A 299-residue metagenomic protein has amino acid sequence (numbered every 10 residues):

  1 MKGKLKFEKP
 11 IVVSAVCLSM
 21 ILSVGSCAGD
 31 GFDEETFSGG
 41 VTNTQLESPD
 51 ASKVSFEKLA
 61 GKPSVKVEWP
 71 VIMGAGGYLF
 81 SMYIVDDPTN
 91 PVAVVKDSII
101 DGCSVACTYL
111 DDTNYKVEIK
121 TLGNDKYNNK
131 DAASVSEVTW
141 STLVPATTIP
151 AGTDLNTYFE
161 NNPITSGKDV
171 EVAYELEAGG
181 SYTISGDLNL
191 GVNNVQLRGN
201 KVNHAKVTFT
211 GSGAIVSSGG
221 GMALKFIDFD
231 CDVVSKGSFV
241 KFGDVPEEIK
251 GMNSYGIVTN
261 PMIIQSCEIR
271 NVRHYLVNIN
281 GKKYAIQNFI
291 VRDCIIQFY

Functional and structural regions predicted by a protein language model:
M1-E57: Bacterial Sec-dependent N-terminal signal peptides
A28-N43, L122-P145: Extracellular fibronectin type III
K58-A75: Conserved aromatic anchor
I72-V95: Extracellular low-complexity, O-glycosylation-prone stalks/linkers
V105-N129: Beta-strand-rich modules
A151-V195, V202-T210: N-terminal extracellular ligand-recognition/capping segment immediately after the signal peptide
Y182-Q196, K206-V258, K282: Extracellular beta-strand-rich solenoid/capping regions of secreted or surface-exposed proteins that bind or remodel
N194, N203, G220-C231, V258-R273 (+1 more regions): Right-handed parallel beta-helix
